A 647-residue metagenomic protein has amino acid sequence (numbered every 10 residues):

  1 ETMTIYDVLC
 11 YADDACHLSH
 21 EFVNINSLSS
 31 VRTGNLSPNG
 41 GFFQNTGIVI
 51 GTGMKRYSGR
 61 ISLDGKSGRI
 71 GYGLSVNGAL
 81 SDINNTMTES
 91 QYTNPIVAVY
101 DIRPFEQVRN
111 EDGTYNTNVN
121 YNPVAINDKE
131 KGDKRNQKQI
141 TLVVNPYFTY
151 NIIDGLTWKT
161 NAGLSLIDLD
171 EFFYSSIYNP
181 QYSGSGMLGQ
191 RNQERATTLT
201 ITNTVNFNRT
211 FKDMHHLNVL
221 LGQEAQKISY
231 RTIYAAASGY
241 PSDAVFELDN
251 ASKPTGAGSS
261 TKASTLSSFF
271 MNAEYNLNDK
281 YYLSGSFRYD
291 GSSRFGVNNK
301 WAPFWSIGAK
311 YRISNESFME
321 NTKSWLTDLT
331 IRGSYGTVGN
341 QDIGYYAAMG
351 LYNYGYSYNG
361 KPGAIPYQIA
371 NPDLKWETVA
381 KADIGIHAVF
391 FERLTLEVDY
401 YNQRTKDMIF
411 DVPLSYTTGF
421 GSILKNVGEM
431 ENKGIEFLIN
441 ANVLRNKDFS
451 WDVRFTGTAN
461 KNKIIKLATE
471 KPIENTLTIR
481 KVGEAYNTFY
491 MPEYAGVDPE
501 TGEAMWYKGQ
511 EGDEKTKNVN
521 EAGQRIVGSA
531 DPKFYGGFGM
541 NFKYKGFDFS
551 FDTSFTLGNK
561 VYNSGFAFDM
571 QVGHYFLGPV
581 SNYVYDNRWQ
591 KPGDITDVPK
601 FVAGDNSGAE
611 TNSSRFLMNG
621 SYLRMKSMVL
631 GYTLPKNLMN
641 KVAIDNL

Functional and structural regions predicted by a protein language model:
E1-S27, L36-T52: Short strand-turn segments of transmembrane beta-barrel domains in outer membranes, especially the first one or two
E1-Y11, G47-I50, S58-T141, N161-S267 (+6 more regions): Surface-exposed loop/interface segments of Gram-negative outer-membrane beta-barrel transport/assembly proteins
I25-V31, G59-G65, V144-Y150, N203-F207 (+8 more regions): Residues on the lipid-exposed face of transmembrane beta-strands in outer-membrane beta-barrel proteins
T33-L36, R69-Y72, G155-W158, H215 (+7 more regions): Repeated loop/turn-to-beta-strand initiation elements of outer-membrane beta-barrel proteins
G40-T46, L283-S292: Transmembrane beta-strand segments that form the barrel wall of outer-membrane beta-barrel proteins
D64, S529-L557, N612-L647: Conserved C-terminal beta-signal and adjacent last beta-strands/turns of outer-membrane beta-barrel proteins
M271-F287: Short, contiguous hydrophobic alpha-helices characteristic of membrane insertion segments
V297-W301: Short glycine/threonine-rich loop-to-helix capping motif typified by GTGT followed within a few residues by an Asp-Pro
